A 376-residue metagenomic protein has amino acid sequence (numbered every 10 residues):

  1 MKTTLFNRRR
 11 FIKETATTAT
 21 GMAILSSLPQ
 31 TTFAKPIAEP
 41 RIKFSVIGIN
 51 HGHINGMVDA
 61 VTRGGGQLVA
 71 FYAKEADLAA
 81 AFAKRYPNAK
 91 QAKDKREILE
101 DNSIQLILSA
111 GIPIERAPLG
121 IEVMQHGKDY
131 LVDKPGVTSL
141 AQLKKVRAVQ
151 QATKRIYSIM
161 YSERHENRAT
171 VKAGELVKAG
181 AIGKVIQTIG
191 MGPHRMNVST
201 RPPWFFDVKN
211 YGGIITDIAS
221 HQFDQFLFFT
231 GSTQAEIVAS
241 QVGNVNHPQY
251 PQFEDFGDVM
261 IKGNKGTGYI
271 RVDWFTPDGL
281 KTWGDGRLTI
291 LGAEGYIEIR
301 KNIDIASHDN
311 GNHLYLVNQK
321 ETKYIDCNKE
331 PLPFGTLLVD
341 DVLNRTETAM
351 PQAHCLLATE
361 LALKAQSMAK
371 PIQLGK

Functional and structural regions predicted by a protein language model:
M1-R10: N-terminal secretory signal peptides
K13-A38, L106-L108, E175, L337-K376: C-terminal helix-rich "cap/oligomerization" subdomain common to oxidoreductases
T18-Y86: N-terminal Rossmann-like dinucleotide-binding module
Y86-V149: Beta-loop-alpha module in the N-terminal Rossmann-like domain of NAD(P)-dependent dehydrogenases, especially those
V137-V198: A contiguous active-site-proximal alpha/beta segment in oxidoreductase catalytic domains
E166-G190, P202, T216-V245, G257-T267 (+1 more regions): Oxidoreductase and adenylate-handling cofactor-binding alpha/beta cores
D224-D304, G335-D341: Contiguous beta-strand/loop segments that form the cofactor/metal-binding neighborhood of enzyme cores
G279-K281, D285-A353, Q373-G375: C-terminal glycine/acidic-rich active-site capping loop/insertion
